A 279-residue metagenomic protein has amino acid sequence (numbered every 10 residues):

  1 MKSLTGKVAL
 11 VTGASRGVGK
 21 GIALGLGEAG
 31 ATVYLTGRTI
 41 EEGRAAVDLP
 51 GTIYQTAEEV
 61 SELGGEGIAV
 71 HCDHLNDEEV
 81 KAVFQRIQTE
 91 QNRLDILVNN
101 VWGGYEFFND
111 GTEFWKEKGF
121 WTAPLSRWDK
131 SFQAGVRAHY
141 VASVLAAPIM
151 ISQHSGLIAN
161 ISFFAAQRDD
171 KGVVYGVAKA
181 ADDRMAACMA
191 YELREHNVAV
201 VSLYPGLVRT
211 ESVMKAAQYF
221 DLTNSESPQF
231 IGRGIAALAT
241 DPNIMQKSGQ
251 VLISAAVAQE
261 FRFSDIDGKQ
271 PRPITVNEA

Functional and structural regions predicted by a protein language model:
S3-I40: Canonical Rossmann dinucleotide-binding motif of NAD(H)/NADP(H)-dependent dehydrogenases/reductases, specifically
K7, G65-E66, R93-L94, M150-F163 (+2 more regions): Active-site loop of short-chain dehydrogenase/reductase
P50-Y54, H71-F84, L125: The beta1-alpha1 cofactor-binding region of Rossmann-like NAD(H)/NADP(H)-dependent oxidoreductases
E58-N76: Rossmann-fold cofactor-recognition segment
L63-E66, R86-N99, G104-E106, P124 (+1 more regions): A glycine-rich helix->loop->beta "capping" turn within Rossmann-like NAD(P)(H)-dependent oxidoreductase domains
G103-F132, Y140, L157-E195, G206-V208: Catalytic loop of short-chain dehydrogenase/reductase
S202, F220-A279: C-terminal helical subdomain
